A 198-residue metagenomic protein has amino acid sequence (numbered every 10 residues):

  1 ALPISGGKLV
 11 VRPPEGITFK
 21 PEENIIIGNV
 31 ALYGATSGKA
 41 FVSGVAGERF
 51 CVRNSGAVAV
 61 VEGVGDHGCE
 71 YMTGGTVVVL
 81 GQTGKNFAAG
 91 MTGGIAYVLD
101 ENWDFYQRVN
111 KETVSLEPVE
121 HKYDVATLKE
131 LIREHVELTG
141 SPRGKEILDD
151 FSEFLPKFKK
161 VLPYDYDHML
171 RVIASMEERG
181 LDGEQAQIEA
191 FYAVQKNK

Functional and structural regions predicted by a protein language model:
A1-K198: Long, distal/terminal scaffolding or interaction modules with repetitive or compositionally biased sequence
